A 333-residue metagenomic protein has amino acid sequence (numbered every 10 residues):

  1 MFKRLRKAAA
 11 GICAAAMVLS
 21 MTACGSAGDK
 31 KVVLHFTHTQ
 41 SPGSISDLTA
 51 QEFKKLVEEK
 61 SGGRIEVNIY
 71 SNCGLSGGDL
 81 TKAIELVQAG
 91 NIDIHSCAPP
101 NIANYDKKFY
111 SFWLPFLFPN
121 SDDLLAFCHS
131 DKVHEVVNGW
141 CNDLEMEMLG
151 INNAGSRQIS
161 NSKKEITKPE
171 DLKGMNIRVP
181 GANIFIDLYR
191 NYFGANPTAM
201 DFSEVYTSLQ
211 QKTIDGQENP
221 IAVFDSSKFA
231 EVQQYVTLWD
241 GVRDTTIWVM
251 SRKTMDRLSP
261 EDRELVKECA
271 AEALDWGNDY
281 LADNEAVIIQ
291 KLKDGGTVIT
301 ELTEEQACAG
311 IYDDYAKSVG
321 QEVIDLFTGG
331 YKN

Functional and structural regions predicted by a protein language model:
M1-V33, N333: Short, low-complexity disordered leader/linker segments with a strong preference for bacterial N-terminal type II
M17, K132-V133, C269: Intrinsically disordered, low-complexity regions enriched in Ser/Pro/Gly/Gln/His and often acidic
M17, V136-C141, Q290: Short, solvent-exposed secondary-structure boundary motifs
V18, E135, L274-G277: A short hydrophobic/aromatic micro-motif that marks alpha-helical segments and, especially, helix-coil
S20, L48-Q51, V133: Residues in and immediately flanking transmembrane alpha helices
G25-D122, N142-D143, E147-N333: N-terminal secretory/targeting leader peptides
P119-W140: A gly/proline- and charged-residue-enriched helix-loop-helix capping module
